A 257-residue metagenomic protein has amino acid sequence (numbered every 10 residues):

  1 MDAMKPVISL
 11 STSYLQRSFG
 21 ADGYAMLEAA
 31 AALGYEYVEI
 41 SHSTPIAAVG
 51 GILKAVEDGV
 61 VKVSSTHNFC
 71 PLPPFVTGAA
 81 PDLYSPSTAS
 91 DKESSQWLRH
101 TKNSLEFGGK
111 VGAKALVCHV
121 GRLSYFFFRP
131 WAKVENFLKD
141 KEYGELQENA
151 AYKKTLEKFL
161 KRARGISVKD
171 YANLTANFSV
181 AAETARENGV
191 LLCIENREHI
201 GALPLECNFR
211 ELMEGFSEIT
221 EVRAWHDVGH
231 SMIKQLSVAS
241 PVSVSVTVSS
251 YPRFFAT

Functional and structural regions predicted by a protein language model:
D2-A21: Boundary/entry segment of secreted carbohydrate-active catalytic domains
D2-K5, Y24-A32, I46-T77, E106-G112 (+4 more regions): Acidic (Asp/Glu)-rich catalytic clusters
A3-V7, A29-L33, D82-S85, F159-R162 (+1 more regions): A short alpha-helix capping/helix-coil boundary motif
P6-T12, V38-I40, V63-N68, L116-C118 (+3 more regions): Hydrophobic faces of well-ordered beta-strands that scaffold small-molecule active sites in alpha/beta enzyme cores
L15-A21, Y37-K54, P71-P74, L123-F128 (+2 more regions): Acidic-and-aromatic substrate-binding clefts and catalytic sites of carbohydrate-active enzymes
L27, V76-A80, P86-T88, Y171 (+2 more regions): Gly/Pro-rich active-site loop or hairpin
H42, V120, A256: Short secondary-structure boundary segments
S85-A224: Active-site acidic/histidine proton-transfer and metal-coordination neighborhood in alpha/beta enzyme cores
